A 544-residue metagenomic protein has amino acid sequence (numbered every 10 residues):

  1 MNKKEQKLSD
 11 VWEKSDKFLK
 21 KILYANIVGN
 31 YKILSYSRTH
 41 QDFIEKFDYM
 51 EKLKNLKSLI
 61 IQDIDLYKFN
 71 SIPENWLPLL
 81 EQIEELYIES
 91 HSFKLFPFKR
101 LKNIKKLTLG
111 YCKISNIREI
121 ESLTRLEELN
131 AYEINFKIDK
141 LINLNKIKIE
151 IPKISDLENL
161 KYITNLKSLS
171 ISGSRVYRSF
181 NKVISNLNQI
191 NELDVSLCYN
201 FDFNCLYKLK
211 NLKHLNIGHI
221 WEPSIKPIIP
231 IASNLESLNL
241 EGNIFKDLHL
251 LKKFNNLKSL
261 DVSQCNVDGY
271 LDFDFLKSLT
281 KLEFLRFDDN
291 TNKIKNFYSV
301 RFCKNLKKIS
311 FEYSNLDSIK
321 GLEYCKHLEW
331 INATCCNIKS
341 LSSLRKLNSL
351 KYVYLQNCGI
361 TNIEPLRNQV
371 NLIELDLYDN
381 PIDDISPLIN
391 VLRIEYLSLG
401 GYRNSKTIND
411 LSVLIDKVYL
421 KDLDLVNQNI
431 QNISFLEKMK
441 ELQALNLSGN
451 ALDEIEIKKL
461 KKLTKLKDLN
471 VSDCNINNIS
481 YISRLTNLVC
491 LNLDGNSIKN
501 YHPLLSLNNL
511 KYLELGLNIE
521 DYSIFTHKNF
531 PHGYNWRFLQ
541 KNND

Functional and structural regions predicted by a protein language model:
N2-K3, S71, L366, L414 (+1 more regions): Intrinsic low-complexity/disordered segments
K3-D10, D63, V183, F275 (+3 more regions): Intrinsic low-complexity/IDR segments
K4-H91: LRR N-terminal entry segment and analogous cap-like coil->beta motifs
L34-E45, I60-S71, E85-K94, N103 (+23 more regions): Concave beta-strand-loop units of leucine-rich repeat
M50-K52, E74-L80, F96-K102, R118-T124 (+18 more regions): A structural signal for leucine-rich repeat
